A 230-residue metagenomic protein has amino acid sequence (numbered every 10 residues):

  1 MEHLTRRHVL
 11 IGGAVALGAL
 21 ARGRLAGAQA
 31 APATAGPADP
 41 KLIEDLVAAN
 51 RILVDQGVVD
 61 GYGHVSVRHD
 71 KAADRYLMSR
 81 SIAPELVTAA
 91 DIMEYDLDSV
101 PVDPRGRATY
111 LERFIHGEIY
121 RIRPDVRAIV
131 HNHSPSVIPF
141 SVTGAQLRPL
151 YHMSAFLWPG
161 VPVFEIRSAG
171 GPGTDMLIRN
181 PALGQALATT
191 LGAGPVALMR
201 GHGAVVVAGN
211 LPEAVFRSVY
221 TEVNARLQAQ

Functional and structural regions predicted by a protein language model:
M1-T5, R22: N-terminal secretory signal peptides
I11-G18, Q29-Q230: Glycine-rich flexible loops
A19-L25: C-terminal segment of classical bacterial N-terminal signal peptides
